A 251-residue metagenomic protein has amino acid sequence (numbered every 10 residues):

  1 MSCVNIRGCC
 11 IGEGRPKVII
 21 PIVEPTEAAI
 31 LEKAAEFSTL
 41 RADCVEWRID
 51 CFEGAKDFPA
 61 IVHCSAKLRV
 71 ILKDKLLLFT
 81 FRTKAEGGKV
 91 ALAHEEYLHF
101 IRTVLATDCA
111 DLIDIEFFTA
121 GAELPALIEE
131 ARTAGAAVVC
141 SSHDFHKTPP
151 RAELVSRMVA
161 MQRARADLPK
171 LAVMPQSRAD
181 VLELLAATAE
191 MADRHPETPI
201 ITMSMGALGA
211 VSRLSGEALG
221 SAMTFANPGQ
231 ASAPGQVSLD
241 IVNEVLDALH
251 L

Functional and structural regions predicted by a protein language model:
S2-C3, E13-T133, H143-T148: Active-site beta->alpha loop and helix N-cap motifs at the rims of alpha/beta catalytic domains
I6-R7: Glycine-/acidic-rich phosphate or pyrophosphate-binding loops and their flanking alpha/beta elements
R102, L112, F117-L251: Catalytic alpha/beta core domains of metabolic enzymes, predominantly
